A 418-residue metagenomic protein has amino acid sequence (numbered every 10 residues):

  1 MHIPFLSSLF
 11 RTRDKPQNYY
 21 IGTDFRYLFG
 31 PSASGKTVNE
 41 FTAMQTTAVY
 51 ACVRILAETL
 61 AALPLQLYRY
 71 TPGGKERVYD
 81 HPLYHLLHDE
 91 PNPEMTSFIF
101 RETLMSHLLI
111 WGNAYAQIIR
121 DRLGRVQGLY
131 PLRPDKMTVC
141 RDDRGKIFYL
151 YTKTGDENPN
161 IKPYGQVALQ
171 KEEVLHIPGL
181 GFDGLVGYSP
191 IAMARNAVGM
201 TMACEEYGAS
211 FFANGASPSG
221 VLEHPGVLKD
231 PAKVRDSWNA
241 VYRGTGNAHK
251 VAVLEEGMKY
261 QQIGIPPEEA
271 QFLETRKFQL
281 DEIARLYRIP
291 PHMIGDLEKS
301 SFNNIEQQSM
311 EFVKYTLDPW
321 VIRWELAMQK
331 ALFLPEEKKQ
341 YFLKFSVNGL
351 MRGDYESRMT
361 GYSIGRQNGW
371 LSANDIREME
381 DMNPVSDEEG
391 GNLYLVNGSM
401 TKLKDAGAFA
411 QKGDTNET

Functional and structural regions predicted by a protein language model:
M1-R285, I289-H292, D296, F302 (+3 more regions): Structured, contiguous alpha/beta core segments that scaffold functional sites
L109, G215, P231-R235, R276 (+6 more regions): Active-site-proximal structural scaffolding
F272-T275, Q279, L286, M310 (+3 more regions): Domain-core detector
P291, D296, E337-K339, K344: Basic polyanion-binding and macromolecular-assembly surfaces
S309-K338, F342, N392-T418: Long, compositionally biased
K339, V347, M351-R352, G365: Non-transmembrane, aqueous-exposed alpha-helical and coiled segments at domain scale
G361-Q367: Short, amphipathic alpha-helical "recognition" segments used to contact nucleic acids or chromatin
